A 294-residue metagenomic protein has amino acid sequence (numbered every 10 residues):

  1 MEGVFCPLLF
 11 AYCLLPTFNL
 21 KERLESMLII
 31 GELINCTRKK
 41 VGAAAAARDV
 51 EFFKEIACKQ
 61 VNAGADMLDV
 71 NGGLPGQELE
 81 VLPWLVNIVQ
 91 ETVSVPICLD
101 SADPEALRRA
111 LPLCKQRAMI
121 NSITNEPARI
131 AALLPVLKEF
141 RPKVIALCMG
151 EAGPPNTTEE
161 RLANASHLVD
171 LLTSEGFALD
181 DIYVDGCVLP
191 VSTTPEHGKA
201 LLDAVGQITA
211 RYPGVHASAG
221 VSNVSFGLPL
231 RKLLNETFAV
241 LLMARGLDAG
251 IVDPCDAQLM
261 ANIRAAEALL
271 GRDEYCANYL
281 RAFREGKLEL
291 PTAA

Functional and structural regions predicted by a protein language model:
L8, L15: Short polybasic linear motifs
M27-A43, E51-E55, V61-A63, V252-A294: Extended, intrinsically disordered, low-complexity segments
I30-E55, N121-T124, E151-E159, V224-K232: Active-site mouth loops of central-metabolism enzymes
V61-V95, V188-G198: Glycine-rich, proline-tolerant flexible connector loops at the mouths of alpha/beta enzymes
D69-L74, V95-D103, A118-A128: Catalytic beta/alpha-barrel core
E78-K115, L202-A217: Alpha-helix-loop-beta-strand connector modules within alpha/beta enzyme cores
A132, F140-A277, F283-R284: Catalytic alpha/beta core domains of metabolic enzymes, predominantly
